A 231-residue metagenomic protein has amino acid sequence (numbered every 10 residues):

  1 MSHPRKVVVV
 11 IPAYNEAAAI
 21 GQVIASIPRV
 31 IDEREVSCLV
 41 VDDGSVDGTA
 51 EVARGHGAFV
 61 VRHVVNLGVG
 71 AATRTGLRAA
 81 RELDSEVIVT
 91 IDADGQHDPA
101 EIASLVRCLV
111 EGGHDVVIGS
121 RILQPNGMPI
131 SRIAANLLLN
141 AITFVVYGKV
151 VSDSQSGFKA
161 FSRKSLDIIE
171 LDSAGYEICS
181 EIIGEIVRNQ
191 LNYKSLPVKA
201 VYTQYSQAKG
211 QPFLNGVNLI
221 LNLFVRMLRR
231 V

Functional and structural regions predicted by a protein language model:
M1-S26: N-proximal low-complexity "stem/linker" segments adjacent to membrane-targeting elements
K6-V8, S37, E181: Cell-envelope/extracellular polymer assembly enzymes that use nucleotide-activated donors
E16-A19, S45, D98: Donor nucleotide-sugar binding loop of glycosyltransferases
A25-E35: Short, acidic, metal-binding catalytic loop of nucleotide-sugar glycosyltransferases
D42-A50, G95: A conserved acidic beta->alpha catalytic loop
V65-E82, P99-Y176, V201-V231: Acceptor/aglycone-binding surface of glycosyltransferases and processive sugar-polymer synthases
S85-D94: Short beta-strand-to-loop acidic/aromatic patch adjacent to the donor-nucleotide binding site
S165-I169, G175-N192: A short, conserved alpha-helix in the catalytic core of glycosyltransferases
